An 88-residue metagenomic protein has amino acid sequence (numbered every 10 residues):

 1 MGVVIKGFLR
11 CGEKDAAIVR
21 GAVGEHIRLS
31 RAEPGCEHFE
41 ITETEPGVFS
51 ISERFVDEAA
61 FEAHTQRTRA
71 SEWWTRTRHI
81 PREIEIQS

Functional and structural regions predicted by a protein language model:
M1-G2, S88: Absolute protein N-terminus
V3-L9, E40-T65: Short, well-ordered beta-strand segments in beta-rich or mixed alpha/beta enzyme and ligand-binding folds
F8, Q87-S88: Short amphipathic
L9-V19: Short, surface-exposed ligand-recognition loops at beta-strand->loop->(often short) alpha-helix junctions that present
V19-R20, T65: Amphipathic, non-transmembrane alpha-helical scaffold segments
E25, L29-C36, R54-Q87: An amphipathic, aromatic/His-enriched active-site/gating alpha helix that lines ligand/cofactor pockets
